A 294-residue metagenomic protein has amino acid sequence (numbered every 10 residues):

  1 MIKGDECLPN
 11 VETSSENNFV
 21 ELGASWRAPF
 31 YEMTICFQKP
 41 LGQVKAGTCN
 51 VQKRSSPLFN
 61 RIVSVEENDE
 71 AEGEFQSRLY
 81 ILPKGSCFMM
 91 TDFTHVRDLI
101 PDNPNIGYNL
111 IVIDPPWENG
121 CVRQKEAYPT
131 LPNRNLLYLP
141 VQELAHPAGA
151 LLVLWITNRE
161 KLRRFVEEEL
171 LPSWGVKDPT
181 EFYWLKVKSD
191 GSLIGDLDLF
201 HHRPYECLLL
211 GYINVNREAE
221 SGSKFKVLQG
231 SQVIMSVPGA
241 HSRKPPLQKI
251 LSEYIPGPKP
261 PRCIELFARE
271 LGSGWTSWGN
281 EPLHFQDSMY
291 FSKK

Functional and structural regions predicted by a protein language model:
M1-I113, W117-L137, E143-A145, R159-K294: Class I S-adenosyl-L-methionine
A148-T157: Conserved beta-strand signature within the Rossmann-like core of class I S-adenosyl-L-methionine
